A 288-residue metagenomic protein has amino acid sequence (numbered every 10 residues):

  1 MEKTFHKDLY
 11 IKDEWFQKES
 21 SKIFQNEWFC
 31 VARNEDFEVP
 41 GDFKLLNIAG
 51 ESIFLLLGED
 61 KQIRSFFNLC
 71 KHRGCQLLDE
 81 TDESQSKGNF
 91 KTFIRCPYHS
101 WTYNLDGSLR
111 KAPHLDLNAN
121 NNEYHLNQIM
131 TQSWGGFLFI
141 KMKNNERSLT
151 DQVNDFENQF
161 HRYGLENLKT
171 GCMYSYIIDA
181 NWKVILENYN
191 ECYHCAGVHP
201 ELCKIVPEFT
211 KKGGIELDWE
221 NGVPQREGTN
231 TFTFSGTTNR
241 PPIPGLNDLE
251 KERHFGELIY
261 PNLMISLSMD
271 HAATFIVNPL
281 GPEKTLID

Functional and structural regions predicted by a protein language model:
M1-D13, C75, D79-R95, H125-S133 (+1 more regions): N-terminal short leaders/motifs
M1-F29, R33, A119-L165: Replace "small metal-dependent catalytic modules" with "small catalytic or cofactor-binding modules
I23, D36-E38, L46-A49, E257-L258 (+1 more regions): A short catalytic or substrate-binding loop motif that flags glycine-/basic-rich loops and adjacent residues that bind
F24-W28, C75, H194: Generic structural signal for secondary-structure transition and capping sites
Q25-F37, R110-H114, G256-N262: Short Pro/Gly-enriched beta-strand edge/turn motifs at strand-loop
F37-K143, T150-D155: Rieske [2Fe-2S] iron-sulfur-binding domain
L57, Q62, N68, F137-F139 (+1 more regions): C-terminal catalytic domain of Rieske-type non-heme iron oxygenases
